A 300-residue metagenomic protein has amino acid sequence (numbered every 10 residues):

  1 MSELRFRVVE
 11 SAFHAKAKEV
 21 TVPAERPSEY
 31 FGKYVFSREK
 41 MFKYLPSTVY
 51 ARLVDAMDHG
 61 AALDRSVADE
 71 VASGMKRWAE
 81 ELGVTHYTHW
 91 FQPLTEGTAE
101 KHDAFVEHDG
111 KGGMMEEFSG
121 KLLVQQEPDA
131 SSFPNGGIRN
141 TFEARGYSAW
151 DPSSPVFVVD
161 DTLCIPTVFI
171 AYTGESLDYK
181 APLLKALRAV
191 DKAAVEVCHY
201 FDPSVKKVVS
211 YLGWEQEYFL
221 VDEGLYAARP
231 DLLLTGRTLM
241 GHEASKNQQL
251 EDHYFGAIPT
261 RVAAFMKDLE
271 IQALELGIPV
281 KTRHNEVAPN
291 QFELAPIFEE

Functional and structural regions predicted by a protein language model:
M1, Q126-Y147, E286-Q291: Charged interaction patches that mediate protein-protein contacts
S2-A24, T141-T162: N-terminal hydrophobic targeting/anchoring segments and the immediately downstream early-domain regions of hydrolases
R5-R7, R26, R38, R52 (+9 more regions): Arginine residue identity/basic-tract feature
F13-G120, V124-N140: Histidine/acidic residue-rich metal-binding segments in metalloenzymes
E143-E300: Glycine-rich, acidic/polar active-site loops that bind/position phosphate-bearing ligands
